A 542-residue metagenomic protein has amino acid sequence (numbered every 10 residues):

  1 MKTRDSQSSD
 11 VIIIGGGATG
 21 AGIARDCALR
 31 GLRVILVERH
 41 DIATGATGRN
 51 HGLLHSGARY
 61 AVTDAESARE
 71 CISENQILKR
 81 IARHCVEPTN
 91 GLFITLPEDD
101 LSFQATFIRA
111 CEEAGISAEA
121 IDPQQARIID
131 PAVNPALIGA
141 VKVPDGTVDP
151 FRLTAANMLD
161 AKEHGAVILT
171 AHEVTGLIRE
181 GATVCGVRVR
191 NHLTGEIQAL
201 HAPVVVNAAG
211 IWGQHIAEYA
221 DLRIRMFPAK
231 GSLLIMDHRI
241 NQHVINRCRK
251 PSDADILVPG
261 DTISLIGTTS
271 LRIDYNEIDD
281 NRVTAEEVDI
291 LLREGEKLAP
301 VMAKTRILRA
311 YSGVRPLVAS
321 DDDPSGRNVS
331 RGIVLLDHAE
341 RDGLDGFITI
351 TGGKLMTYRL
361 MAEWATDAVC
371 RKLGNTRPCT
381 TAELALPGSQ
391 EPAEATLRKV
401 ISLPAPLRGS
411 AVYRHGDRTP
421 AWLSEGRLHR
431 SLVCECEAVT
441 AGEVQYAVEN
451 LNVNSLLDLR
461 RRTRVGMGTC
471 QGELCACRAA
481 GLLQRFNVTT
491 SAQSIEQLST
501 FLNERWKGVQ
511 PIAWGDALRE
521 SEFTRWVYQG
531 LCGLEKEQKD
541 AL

Functional and structural regions predicted by a protein language model:
Q7-S9, G195-V204: Core beta-strand elements of the Rossmann-like FAD/NAD(P) dinucleotide-binding domain in flavoenzyme oxidoreductases
V11-I35: N-terminal Rossmann-like FAD-binding beta1-loop-alpha1 element of flavoenzymes
I14, L200-G210: Short hydrophobic core segments
A28-G48: Glycine-rich FAD pyrophosphate-binding loop
G52-Q125, I129, D255, L397-P404 (+1 more regions): Dinucleotide-binding Rossmann-like beta1-alpha1 core, especially the glycine-rich loop that anchors the ADP
I94-H164, L169-T170, G176-T183, R188 (+3 more regions): Flavin (FAD/FMN) cofactor-binding and adjacent substrate-gating region of FAD-dependent oxidoreductase domains
P150, D160, R225-S232, I240 (+3 more regions): C-terminal catalytic lobe of FAD-dependent flavoproteins
N207-D221: Flavin (primarily FAD) binding-site architecture
